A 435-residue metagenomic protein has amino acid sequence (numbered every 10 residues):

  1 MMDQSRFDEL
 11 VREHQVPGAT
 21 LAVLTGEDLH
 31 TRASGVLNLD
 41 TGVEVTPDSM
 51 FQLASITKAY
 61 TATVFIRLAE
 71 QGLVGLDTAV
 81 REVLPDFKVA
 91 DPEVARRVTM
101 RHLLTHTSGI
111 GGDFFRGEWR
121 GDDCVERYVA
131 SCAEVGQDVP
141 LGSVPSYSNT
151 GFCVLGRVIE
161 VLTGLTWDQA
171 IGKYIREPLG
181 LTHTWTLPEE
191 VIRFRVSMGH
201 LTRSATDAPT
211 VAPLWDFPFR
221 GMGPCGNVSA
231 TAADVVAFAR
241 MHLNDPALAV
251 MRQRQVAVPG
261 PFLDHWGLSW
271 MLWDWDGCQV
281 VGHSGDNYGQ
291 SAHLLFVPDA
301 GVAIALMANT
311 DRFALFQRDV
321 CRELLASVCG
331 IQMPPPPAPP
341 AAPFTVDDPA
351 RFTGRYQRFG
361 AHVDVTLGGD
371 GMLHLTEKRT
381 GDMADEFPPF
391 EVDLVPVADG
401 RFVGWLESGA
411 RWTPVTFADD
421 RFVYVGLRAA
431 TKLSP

Functional and structural regions predicted by a protein language model:
M1-L53, L73-G75, K88-A90, V125-E126 (+1 more regions): Short, conserved catalytic-motif segment at the N-terminal edge
D28-T31, V36-L39, D91-Y288, H293-L294 (+1 more regions): Short, surface-exposed loop or secondary-structure junction motifs that flank catalytic or metal-binding residues
F51-A54, P145-Y147: Catalytic tyrosine of NAD(P)H-dependent dehydrogenase/reductases that use a Tyr as the general acid/base
T61: Active/ligand-binding-proximal structured segments within catalytic/core domains that scaffold catalytic residues
L76-A90, L179: Short, glycine/proline-biased beta-turn/loop segments that scaffold the active-site neighborhood
C278, R318-P435: Peripheral terminal and inter-domain segments
N287-C329: Structured C-terminal helix/loop/strand segments within mature extracytoplasmic catalytic/sensor domains
